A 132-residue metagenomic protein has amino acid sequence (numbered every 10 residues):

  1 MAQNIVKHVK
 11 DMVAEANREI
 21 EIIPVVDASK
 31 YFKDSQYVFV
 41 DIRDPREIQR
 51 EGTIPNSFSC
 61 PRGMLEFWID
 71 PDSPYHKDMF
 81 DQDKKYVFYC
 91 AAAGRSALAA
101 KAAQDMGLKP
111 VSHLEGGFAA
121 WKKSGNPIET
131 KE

Functional and structural regions predicted by a protein language model:
M1-Y37, P45-K85, G94-E132: Rhodanese-like catalytic fold shared by cysteine-dependent sulfurtransferases and DSP/PTP-type phosphatases
V40: Active-site flanking residues adjacent to catalytic metal/cofactor-binding acidic residues
Y89: Short, surface-exposed ligand- or partner-binding patches at beta-edge/loop junctions that are enriched in aromatics
